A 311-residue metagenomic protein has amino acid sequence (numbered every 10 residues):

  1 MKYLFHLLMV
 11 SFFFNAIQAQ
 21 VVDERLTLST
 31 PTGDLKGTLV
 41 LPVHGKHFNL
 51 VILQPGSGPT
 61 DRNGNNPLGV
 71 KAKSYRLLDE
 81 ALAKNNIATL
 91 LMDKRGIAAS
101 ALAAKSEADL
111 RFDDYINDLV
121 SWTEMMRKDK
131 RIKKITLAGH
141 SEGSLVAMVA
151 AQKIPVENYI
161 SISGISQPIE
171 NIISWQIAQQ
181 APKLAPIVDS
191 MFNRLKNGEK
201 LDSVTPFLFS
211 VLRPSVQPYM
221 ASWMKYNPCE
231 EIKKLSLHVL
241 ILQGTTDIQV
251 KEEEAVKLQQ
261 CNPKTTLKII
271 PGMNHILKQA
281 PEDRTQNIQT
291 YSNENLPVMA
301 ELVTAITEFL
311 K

Functional and structural regions predicted by a protein language model:
Q20-K46: N-terminal cap/lid segment of alpha/beta-hydrolase-fold proteins
G45-H47, V51-L82: Short, surface-exposed "cap/lid" segments of acyl-processing enzymes
K73-A101: Conserved alpha/beta-hydrolase
E107-D129: Alpha/beta-hydrolase active-site loop
I160-E230: Accessory cap/linker subdomain of secreted extracellular hydrolases
L235, I241-Q243: Short beta-strand/loop motif that positions the catalytic acidic residue of the alpha/beta-hydrolase fold
L237, V250-C261: Short alpha-helix in the alpha/beta-hydrolase fold that links the catalytic acid
I276, E282-K311: Catalytic active-site module of serine/aspartate enzymes centered on a nucleophile-bearing elbow/loop
